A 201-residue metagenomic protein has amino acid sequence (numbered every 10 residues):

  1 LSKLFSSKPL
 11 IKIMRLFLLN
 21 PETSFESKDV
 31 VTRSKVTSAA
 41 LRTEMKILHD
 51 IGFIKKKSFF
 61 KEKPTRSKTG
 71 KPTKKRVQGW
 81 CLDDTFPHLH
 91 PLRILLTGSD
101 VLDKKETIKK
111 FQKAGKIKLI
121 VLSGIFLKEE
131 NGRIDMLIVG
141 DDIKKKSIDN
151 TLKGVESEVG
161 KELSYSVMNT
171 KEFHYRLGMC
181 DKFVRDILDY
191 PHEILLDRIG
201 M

Functional and structural regions predicted by a protein language model:
L1-K116, F126-N131, D142-M201: Catalytic core of pol beta-like nucleotidyltransferases
I120-L122: Regulatory nucleotide-sensing modules
R133-D135: Short, solvent-exposed beta-strand edge segments and adjacent coil->beta transition regions
L137-D141: Short hydrophobic/aromatic beta-strand micro-patches that form the beta-sheet surface supporting nucleotide- or nucleic
